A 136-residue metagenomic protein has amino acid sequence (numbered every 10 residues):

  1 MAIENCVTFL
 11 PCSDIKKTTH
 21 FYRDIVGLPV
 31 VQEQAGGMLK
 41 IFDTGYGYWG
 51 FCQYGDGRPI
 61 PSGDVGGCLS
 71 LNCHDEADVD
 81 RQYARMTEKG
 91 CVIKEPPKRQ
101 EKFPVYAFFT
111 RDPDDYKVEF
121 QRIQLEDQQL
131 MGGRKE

Functional and structural regions predicted by a protein language model:
M1-T19, C68-L71, Q124-E136: N-terminal beta-strand motif that seeds the catalytic metal site of vicinal oxygen chelate
N5-S13, D43, I60-R85, Y106-R111 (+1 more regions): Vicinal oxygen chelate
K16-P29: Amphipathic alpha-helical segments
R23-I25, Q82-T87: Short amphipathic alpha-helices in soluble, non-transmembrane regions that often serve as interface/regulatory elements
G27-E33, I93-P96: Short secondary-structure junctions
P29-D64, K117-R122: Conserved short beta-strand elements that form part of the metal-binding/catalytic scaffold of enzyme active sites
A84-E136: Vicinal oxygen chelate
